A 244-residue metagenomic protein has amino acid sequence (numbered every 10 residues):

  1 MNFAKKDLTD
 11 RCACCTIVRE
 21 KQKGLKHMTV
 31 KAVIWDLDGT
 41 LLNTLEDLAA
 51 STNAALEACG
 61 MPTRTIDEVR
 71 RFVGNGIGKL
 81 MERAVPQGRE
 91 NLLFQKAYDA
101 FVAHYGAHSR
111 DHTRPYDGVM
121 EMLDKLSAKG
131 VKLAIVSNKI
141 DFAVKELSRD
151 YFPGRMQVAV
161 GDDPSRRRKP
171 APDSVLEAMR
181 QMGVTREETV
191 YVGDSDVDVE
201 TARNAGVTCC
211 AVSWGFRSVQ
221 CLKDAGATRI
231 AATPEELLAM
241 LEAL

Functional and structural regions predicted by a protein language model:
N2, C15-I17, G24: Short, positively charged and aromatic/hydrophobic N-terminal segments
M28-R71: Active-site neighborhood of HAD-like aspartate-dependent phosphohydrolases
E57-C59, T63, L80-G88, H112 (+6 more regions): Substrate-recognition/cap helix-loop segment adjacent to the acidic, metal-dependent catalytic center of Asp-based
G74-A107, D117, D124-K125: A metal-dependent, Asp-based hydrolase signature
F152-A159, L222-L241: Structural recognition of alpha->loop->beta junctions
V190-A231: Acidic, Mg2+-coordinating phosphoryl-transfer loop and its flanking beta/alpha structural elements, shared across
